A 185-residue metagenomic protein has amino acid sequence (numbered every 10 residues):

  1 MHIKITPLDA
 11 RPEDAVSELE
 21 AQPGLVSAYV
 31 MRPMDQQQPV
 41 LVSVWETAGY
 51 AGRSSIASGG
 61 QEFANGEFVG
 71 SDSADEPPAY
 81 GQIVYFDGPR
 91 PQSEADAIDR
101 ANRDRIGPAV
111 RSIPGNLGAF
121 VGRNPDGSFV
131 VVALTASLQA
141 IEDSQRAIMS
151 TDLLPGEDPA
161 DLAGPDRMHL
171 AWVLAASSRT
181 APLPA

Functional and structural regions predicted by a protein language model:
M1-A185: Short S/T/G/P-rich N-terminal loop/turn motif that feeds into the first structured element of a domain
